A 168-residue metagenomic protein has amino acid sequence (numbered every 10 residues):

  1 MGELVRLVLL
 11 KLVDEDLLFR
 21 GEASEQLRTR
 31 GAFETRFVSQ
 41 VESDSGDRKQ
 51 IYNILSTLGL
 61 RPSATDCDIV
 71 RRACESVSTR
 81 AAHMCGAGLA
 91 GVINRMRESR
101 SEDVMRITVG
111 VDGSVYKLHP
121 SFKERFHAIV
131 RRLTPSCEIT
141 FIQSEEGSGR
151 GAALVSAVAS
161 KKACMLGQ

Functional and structural regions predicted by a protein language model:
M1-Q168: ATP-binding/phosphotransfer module of carbohydrate and carboxylate kinases, centering on a glycine-rich
